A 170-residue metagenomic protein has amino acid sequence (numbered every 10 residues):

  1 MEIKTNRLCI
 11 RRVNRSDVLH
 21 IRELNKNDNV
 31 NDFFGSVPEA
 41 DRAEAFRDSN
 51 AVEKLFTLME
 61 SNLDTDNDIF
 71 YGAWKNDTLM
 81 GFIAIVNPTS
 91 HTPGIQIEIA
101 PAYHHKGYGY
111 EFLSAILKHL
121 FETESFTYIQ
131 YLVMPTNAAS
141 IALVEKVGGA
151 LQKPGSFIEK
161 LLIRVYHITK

Functional and structural regions predicted by a protein language model:
M1-P101, K160-K170: GNAT-family acyltransferases
D28-N29, E124, G148: Structural motif
G72-A73, G109, G149: Small side chains
A100, Y131-I141: Conserved beta-strand-loop-alpha-helix junction that forms the acyl-donor binding cleft
H105-H119, A138-K146: Conserved acetyl-CoA-binding loop-helix of GNAT-fold acetyltransferases
E122-L132: Conserved GNAT acetyl-CoA-binding A-motif
L132, G148-V165: Conserved catalytic-core motifs of GNAT/GCN5-like acyltransferases
